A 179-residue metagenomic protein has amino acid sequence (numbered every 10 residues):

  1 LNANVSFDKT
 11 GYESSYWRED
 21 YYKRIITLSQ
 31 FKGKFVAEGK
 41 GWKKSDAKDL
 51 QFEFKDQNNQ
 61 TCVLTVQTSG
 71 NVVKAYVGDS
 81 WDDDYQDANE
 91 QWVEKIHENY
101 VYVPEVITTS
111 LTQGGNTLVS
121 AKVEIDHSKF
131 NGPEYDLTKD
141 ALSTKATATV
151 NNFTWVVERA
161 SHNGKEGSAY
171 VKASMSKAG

Functional and structural regions predicted by a protein language model:
L1-N2, G179: Hydrophilic extracytoplasmic domains
A3-Y170: Long, acidic/polar, low-complexity amphipathic helices and coiled-coil-like
A173-G179: Long, low-complexity regulatory tails in eukaryotic proteins
